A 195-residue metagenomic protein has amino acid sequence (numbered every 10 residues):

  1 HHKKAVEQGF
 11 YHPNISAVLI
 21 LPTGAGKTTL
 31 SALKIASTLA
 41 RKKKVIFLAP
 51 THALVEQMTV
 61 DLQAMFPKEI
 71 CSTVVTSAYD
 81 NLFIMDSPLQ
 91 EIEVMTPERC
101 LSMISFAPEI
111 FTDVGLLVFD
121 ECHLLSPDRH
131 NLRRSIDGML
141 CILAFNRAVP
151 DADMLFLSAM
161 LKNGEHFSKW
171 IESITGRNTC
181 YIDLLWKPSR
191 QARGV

Functional and structural regions predicted by a protein language model:
H1-V195: N-terminal helicase ATP-binding lobe
